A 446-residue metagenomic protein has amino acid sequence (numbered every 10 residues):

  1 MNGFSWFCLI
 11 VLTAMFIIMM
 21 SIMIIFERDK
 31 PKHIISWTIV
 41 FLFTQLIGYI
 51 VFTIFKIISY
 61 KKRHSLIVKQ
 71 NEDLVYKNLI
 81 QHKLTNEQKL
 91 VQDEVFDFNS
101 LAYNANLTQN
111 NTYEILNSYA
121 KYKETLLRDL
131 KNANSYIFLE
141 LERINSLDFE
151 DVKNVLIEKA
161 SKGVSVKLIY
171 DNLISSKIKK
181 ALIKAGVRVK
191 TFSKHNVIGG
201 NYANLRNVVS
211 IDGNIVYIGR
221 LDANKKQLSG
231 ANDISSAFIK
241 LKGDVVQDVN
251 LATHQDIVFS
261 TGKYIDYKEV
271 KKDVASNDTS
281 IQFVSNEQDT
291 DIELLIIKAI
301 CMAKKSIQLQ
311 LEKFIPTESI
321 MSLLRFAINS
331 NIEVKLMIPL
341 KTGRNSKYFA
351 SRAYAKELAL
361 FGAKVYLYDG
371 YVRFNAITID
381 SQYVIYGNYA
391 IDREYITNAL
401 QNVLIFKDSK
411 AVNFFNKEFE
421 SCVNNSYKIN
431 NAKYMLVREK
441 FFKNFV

Functional and structural regions predicted by a protein language model:
M1-E293, K356-L360, Q382, Y386 (+1 more regions): N-terminal localization/anchoring segments of enzymes in phospholipid and broader phosphate metabolism
D129-N134, I297-S306: Secondary-structure "cap/kink" motif recognition
E142, D171, E312, P339-K341: Short strand-loop junctions, especially beta-strand C-caps/beta-turns that link beta-sheets to coils or alpha-helices
R143-D148, L309-T317: Short, glycine-rich nucleotide/cofactor-binding loops
V284-L295, M302, L311-I315, S319 (+2 more regions): Membrane-proximal, solvent-exposed terminal domains/tails of membrane-associated proteins
I332-D392, K407: C-terminal structural cap/anchor segments
